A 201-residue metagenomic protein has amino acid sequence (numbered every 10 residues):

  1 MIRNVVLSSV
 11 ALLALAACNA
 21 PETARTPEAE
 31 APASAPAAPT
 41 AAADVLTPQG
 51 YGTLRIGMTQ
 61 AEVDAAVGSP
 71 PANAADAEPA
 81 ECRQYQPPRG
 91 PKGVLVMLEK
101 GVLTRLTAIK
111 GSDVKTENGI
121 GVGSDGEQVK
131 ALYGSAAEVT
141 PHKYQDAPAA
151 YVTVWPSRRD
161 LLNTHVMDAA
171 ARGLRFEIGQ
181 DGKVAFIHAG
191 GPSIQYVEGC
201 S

Functional and structural regions predicted by a protein language model:
M1-L7: Bacterial N-terminal signal peptides that target proteins for export
L15-A17: C-terminal motif of bacterial Sec signal peptides marking the signal peptidase cleavage site
N19-P21: Bacterial signal peptide processing site
E28-A65: N-terminal low-complexity, Pro/Thr/Ser-rich intrinsically disordered segments that act as propeptides or flexible
T40-Q49, T104-V114: Acidic/histidine-rich, surface-exposed loop or edge segments in extracytoplasmic proteins
A43-L46, Y51-M58, P88, E117-S124 (+1 more regions): Extracytoplasmic/periplasmic, Sec-exported soluble proteins
Q60-E99, G126-D181, A189-E198: A cross-family detector of function-defining hotspots
F186: A motif-centric signal for short, conserved binding hotspots located in accessible loops or intrinsically disordered
